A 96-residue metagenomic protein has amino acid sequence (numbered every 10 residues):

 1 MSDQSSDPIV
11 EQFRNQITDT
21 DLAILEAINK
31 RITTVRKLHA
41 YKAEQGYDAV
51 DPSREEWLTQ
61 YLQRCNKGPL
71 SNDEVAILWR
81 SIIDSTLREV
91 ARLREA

Functional and structural regions predicted by a protein language model:
M1-A96: Domain-level signature for soluble enzymes in the chorismate/prephenate branch of the shikimate pathway
